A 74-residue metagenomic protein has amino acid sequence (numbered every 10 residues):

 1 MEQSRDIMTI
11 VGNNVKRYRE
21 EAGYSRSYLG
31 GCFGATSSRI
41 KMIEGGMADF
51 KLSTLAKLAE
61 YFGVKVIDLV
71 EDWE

Functional and structural regions predicted by a protein language model:
M1-E21: A short, Lys/Arg-rich alpha-helix, primarily the initiator
V15, R26, S37, L52-L55: Helix-turn-helix DNA-binding elements, focusing on the entry/boundary residues of the two helices that contact DNA
R19, G30, A59: The alpha-helix within a helix-turn-helix
E20, G34, G45-M47, E74: Residue-level detection of the helix-turn-helix DNA-binding "recognition helix"
G23-M42: Short alpha-helical DNA-recognition segment
S53-D68: DNA major-groove recognition helix of helix-turn-helix/homeodomain DNA-binding modules
D68-E74: Short amphipathic recognition helices of helix-turn-helix/homeodomain-type DNA-binding modules
